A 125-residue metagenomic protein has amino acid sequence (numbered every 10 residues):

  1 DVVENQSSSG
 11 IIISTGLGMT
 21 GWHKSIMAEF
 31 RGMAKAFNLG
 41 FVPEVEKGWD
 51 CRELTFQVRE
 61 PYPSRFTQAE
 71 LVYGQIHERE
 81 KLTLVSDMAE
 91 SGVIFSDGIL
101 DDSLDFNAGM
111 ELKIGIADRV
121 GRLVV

Functional and structural regions predicted by a protein language model:
D1-E53: ATP/pyrophosphate-binding catalytic subdomain of soluble kinases
V58-V125: ATP/nucleoside-binding phosphotransfer catalytic cores, i.e., glycine-rich phosphate-binding loops
